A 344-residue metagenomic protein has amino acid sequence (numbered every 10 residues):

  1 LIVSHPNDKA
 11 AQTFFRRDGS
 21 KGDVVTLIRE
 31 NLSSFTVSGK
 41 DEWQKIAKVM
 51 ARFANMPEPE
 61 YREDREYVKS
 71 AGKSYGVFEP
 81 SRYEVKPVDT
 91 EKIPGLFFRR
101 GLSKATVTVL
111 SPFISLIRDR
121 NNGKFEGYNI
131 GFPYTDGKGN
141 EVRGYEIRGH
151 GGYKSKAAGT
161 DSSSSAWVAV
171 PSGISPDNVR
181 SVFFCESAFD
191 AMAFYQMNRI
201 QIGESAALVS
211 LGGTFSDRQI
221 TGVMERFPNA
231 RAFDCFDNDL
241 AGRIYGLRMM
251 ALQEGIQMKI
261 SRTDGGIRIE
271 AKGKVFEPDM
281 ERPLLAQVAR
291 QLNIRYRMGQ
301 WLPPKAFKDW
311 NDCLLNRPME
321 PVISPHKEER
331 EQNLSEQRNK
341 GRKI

Functional and structural regions predicted by a protein language model:
L1-G95: Non-catalytic accessory segments of DNA primases and related replication-initiation nucleases
A11, N178-R180, P228-R231: A general structural motif
V24, D190, A241: Short phosphate-engaging motifs
I28, L96-F97, F132, E186 (+3 more regions): Terminal peptide-recognition signature
N31-L32, F53-A54, R100, L314-R317: Generic structural signal for hydrophobic core residues of well-folded globular domains
S34-S38, N198-I344: TOPRIM fold recognition
V49, R65-D161: Basic, glycine-enriched DNA-binding surface that flanks or lies within the catalytic cores of DNA
R120-E225: Phosphate-handling DNA/RNA-contact segment within nucleic-acid enzymes
